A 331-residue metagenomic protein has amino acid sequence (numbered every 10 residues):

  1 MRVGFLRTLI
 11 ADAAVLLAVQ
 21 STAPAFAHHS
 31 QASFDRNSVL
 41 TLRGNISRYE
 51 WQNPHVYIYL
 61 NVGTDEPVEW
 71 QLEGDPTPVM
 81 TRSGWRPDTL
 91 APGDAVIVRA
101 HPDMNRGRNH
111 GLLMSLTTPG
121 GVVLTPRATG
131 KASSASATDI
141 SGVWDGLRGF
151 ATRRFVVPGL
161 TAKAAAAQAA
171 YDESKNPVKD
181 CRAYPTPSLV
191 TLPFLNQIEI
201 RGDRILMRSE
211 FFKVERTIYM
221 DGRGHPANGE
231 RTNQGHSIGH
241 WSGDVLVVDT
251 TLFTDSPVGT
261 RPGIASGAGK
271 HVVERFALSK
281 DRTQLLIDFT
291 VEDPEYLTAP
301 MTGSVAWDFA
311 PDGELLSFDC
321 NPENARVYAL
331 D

Functional and structural regions predicted by a protein language model:
M1-D12: Bacterial N-terminal signal peptides that target proteins for export
L16-A25: C-terminal segment of classical bacterial N-terminal signal peptides
A32-D331: PEST-like low-complexity, intrinsically disordered acidic/proline/serine-rich tracts that flank trafficking/processing
